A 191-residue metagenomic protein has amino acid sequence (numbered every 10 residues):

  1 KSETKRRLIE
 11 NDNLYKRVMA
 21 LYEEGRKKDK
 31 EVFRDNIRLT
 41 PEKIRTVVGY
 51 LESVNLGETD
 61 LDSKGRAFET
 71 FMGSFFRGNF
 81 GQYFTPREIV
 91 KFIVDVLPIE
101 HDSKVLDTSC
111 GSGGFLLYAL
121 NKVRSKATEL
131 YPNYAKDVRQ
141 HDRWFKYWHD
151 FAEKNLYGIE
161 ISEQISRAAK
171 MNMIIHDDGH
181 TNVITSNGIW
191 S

Functional and structural regions predicted by a protein language model:
K1-S74: Long recognition/docking surfaces used for binding and targeting
R77-G78: A glycine-/small-polar-enriched, mobile loop at the entrance of the PLP active site in fold-type I
Q82-S191: Conserved S-adenosyl-L-methionine
